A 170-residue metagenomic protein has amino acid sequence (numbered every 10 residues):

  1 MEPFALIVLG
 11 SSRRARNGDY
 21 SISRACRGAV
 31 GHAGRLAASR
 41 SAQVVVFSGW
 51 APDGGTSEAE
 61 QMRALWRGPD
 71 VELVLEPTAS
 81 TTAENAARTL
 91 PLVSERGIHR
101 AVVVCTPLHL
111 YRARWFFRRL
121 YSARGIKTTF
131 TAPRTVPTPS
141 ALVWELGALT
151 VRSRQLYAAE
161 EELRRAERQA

Functional and structural regions predicted by a protein language model:
M1-W144: A structural signal for short, hydrophobic/glycine-enriched beta-strand patches
V136-A170: C-terminal capping/extension of enzyme domains
